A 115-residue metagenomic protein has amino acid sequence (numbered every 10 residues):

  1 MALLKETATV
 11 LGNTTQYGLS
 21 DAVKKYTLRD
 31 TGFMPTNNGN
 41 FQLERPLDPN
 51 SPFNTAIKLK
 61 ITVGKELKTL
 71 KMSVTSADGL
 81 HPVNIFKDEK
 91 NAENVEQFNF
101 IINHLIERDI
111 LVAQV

Functional and structural regions predicted by a protein language model:
M1-A8, M34-S51, F100-R108: Charged, low-complexity, helix/coiled-coil-prone segments
M1-T31, V115: Terminal, regulation- and interaction-focused segments at domain boundaries
T7-L11, E44, T55, H81-D88: A near-ubiquitous, low-amplitude feature marking generic local secondary-structure context
Y17-G18, A22-L67: Ser/Thr-rich, low-complexity intrinsically disordered terminal regions
T62-V115: C-terminal basic regulatory modules in eukaryotic proteins
